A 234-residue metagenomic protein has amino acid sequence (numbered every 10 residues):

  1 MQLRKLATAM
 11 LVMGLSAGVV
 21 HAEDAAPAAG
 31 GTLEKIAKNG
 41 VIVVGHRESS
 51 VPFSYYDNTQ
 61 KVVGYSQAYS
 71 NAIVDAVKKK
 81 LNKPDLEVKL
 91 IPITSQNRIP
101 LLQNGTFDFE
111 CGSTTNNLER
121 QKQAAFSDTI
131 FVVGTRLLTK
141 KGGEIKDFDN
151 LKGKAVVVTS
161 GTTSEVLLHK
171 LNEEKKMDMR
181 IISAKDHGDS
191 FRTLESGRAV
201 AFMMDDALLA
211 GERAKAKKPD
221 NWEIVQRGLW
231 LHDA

Functional and structural regions predicted by a protein language model:
M1-K38: Short, low-complexity disordered leader/linker segments with a strong preference for bacterial N-terminal type II
D24-E110: Extracytoplasmic small-molecule ligand-binding "clamshell" domains of the periplasmic binding protein/Venus flytrap
L33, K61-V62, S113, R120-I130 (+2 more regions): A structural signal for short loop-to-beta-strand junctions that line the ligand-binding cleft of periplasmic/secreted
V43-G45, L138, A155-T159, F202: Short, well-ordered beta-strand segments
E48, F131-T139, D206-A207, A214-A234: Periplasmic-binding protein-like
N58, N71-E87, S164-S183, R213-K218: Ligand-binding cleft/hinge of the Venus flytrap
K79-D85, K89-F109, Q123-A125, D149-K152 (+1 more regions): Short helices/loops that flank or line small-molecule/ion binding pockets
T139-V156: Flexible hinge/capping segments at coil-to-helix
